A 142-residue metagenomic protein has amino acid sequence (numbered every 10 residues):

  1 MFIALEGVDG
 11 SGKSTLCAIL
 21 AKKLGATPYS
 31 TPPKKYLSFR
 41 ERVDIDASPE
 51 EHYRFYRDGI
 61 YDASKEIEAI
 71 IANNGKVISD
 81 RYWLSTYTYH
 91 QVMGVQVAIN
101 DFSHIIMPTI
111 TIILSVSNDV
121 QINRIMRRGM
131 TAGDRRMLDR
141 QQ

Functional and structural regions predicted by a protein language model:
F2: Walker A (P-loop) ATP-phosphate-binding motif of ABC ATPase nucleotide-binding domains
L5: Hydrophobic anchor at the beta1->P-loop junction of P-loop NTPases
G10-S11: ATP-binding Walker
S14: Walker A/P-loop
T27-V97: ATP-dependent small-molecule kinase phosphotransfer cores that center on conserved nucleotide phosphate-binding segments
T86, G94-Q142: A glycine- and Lys/Arg-enriched "phosphate-lid" helix/loop adjacent to the NTP-binding pocket of small-molecule kinases
